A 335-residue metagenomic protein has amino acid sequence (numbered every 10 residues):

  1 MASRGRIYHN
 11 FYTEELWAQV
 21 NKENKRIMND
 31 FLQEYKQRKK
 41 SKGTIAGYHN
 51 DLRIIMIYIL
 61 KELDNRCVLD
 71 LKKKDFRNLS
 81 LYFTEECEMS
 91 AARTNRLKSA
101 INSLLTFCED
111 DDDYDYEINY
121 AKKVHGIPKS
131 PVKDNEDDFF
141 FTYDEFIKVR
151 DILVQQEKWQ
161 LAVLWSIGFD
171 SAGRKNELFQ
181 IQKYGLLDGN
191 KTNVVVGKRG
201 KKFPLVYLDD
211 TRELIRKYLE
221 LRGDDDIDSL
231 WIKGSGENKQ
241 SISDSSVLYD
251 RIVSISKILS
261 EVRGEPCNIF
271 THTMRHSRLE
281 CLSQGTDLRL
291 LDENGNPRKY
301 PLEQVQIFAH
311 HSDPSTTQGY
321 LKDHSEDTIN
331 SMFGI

Functional and structural regions predicted by a protein language model:
N29-N135: N-terminal core-binding DNA-recognition domain of tyrosine recombinases/integrases
K129-K148, R199-D210, D224-D228: DNA breakage-rejoining catalytic core of tyrosine-based enzymes
Y143-K175: Basic, Lys/Arg- and aromatic-enriched nucleic-acid-binding interface segment
S171, Q180-L214: Conserved tyrosine-mediated DNA breakage-rejoining catalytic core shared by Y-recombinases
Q180-L186, E293-S312, Y320-D323: A short, basic/aromatic helix-end/turn motif that makes direct DNA contacts
K198, A309-I335: Catalytic-site neighborhood detector that most strongly recognizes the C-terminal catalytic loop/helix of tyrosine
D209-P266, G285: Active-site/catalytic core of tyrosine-dependent DNA strand-transfer enzymes
D250-I307: Short, basic (Lys/Arg/His-rich) helix/loop patches that form interaction surfaces in the mid-to-C-terminal regions
